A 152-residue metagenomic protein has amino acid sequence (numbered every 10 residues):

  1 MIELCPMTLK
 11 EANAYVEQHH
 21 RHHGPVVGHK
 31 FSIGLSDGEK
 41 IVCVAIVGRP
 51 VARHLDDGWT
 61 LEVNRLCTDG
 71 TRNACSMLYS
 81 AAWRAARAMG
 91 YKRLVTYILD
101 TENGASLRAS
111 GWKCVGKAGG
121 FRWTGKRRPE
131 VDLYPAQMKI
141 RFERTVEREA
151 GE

Functional and structural regions predicted by a protein language model:
M1, R148-E152: Short intrinsically disordered terminal tails
M1-V26: Short amphipathic alpha-helix that is part of the acyltransferase structural core
P6, K30, D37, G48-M138: Acyl-donor binding region in acyl/amide transferases
V16, H29-A45: Conserved beta-hairpin
H20, G24, T71, R87-G90 (+1 more regions): Secondary-structure transition/hinge residues
I140-R148: Conserved beta strand-loop-helix elements of the APE1-like EEP
